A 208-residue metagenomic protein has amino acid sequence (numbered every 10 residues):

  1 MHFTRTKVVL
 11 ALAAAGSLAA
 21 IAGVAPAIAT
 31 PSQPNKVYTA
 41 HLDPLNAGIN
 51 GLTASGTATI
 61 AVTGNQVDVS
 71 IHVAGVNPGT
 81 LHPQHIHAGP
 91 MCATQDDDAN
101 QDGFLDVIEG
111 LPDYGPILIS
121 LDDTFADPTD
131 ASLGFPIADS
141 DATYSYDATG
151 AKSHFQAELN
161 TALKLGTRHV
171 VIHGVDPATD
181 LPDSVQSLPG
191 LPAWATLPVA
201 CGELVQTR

Functional and structural regions predicted by a protein language model:
H2-F3, K7-L12, G16-R208: N-terminal leader/targeting pre-sequences
